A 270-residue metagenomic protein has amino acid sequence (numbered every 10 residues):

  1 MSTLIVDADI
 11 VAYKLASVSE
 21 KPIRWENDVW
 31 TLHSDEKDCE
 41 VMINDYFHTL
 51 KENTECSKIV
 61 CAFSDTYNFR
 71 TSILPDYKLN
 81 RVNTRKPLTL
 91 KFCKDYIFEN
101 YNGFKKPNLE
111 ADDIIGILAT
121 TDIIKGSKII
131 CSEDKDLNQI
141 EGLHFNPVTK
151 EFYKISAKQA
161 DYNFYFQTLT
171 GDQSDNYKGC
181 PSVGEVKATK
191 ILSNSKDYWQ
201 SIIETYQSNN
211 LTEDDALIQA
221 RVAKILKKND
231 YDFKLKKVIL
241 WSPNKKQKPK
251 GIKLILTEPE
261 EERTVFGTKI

Functional and structural regions predicted by a protein language model:
M1-D95: Domain-level signal for Mg2+-assisted phosphodiester chemistry and nucleotide/NA-binding surfaces in nucleic-acid
V29-W30, C56, L79-I270: Extended two-metal-dependent nuclease catalytic cores across DNA- and RNA-processing enzymes
